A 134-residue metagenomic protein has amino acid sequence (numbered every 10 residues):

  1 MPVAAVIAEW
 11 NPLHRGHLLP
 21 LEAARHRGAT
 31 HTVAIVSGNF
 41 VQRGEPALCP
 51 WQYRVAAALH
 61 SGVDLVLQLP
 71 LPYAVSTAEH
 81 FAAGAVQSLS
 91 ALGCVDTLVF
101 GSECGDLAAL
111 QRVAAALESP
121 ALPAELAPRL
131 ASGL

Functional and structural regions predicted by a protein language model:
M1-L134: Nucleotidyltransferase catalytic core that binds NTPs
